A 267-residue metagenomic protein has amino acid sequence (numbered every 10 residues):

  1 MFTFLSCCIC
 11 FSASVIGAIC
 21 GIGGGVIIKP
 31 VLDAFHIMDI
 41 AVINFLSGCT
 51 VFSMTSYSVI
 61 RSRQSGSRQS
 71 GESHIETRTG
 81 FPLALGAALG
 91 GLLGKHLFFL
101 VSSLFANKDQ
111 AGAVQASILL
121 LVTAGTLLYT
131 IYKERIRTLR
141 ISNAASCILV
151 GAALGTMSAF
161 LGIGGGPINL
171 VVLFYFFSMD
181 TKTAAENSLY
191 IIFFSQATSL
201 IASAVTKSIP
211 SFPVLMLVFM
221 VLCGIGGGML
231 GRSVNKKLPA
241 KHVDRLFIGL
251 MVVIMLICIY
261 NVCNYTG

Functional and structural regions predicted by a protein language model:
M1-S14, D33-V42, I60-L154, V205-G267: Juxtamembrane transmembrane-helix boundary motif
S14, N44-F52, A88, A185-Q196 (+1 more regions): Transmembrane helix-bundle signature of multi-pass membrane transporters/permeases
V15-G25, S158-G166, T183: Short helix-coil transition sites and intra-membrane helix breaks within transmembrane domains of multi-pass
A18, G155, A159-I163, Q196 (+1 more regions): Residue-level hotspots within the lipid-embedded alpha helices of multi-pass solute transporters
I28-V42, I168-T183: Interfacial segments of multi-pass membrane proteins
V51-V59: Central hydrophobic cores of alpha-helical transmembrane segments in multi-pass inner-membrane proteins across all
S195-A202, T206: Alpha-helical transmembrane segments of helical membrane proteins, especially in multi-pass transport, channel
